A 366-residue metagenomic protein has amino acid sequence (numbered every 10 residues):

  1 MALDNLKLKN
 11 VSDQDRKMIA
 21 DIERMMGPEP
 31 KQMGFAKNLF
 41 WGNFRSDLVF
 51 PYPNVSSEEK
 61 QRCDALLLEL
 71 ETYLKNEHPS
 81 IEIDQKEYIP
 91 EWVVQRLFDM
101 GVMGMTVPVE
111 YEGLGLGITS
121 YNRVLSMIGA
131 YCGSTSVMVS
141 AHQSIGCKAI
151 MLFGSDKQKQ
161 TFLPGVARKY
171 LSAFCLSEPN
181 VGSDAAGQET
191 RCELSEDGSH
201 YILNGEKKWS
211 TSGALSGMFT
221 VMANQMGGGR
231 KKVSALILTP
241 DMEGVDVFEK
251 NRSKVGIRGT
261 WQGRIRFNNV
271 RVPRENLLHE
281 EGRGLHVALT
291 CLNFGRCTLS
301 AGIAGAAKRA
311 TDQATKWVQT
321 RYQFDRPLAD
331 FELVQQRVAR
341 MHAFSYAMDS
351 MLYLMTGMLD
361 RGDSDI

Functional and structural regions predicted by a protein language model:
M1-S80, E87-Y88, W92: Extended, charge-enriched "interface" segments that sit outside catalytic cores
F44-F50, K60-V139: Structured, charged N-terminal subsegments at the starts of enzyme catalytic cores and at intra-chain domain/subunit
D99-K169, S210-M218, S345, D349-L352: Internal helix-loop-helix
R168-L176: A short, Trp-centered hydrophobic/proline-enriched beta-strand micro-motif
T190-L194: A structural signal for short hydrophobic beta-strand segments in well-ordered beta-sheet cores
S199-H200, N204-F248: A short core secondary-structure module
F248-S345: Glycine-rich beta->alpha junctions and the first turn(s) of the following alpha-helix
S345-I366: C-terminal helix-coil-helix/basic helical segment that borders enzyme active sites and/or dimer interfaces and provides
